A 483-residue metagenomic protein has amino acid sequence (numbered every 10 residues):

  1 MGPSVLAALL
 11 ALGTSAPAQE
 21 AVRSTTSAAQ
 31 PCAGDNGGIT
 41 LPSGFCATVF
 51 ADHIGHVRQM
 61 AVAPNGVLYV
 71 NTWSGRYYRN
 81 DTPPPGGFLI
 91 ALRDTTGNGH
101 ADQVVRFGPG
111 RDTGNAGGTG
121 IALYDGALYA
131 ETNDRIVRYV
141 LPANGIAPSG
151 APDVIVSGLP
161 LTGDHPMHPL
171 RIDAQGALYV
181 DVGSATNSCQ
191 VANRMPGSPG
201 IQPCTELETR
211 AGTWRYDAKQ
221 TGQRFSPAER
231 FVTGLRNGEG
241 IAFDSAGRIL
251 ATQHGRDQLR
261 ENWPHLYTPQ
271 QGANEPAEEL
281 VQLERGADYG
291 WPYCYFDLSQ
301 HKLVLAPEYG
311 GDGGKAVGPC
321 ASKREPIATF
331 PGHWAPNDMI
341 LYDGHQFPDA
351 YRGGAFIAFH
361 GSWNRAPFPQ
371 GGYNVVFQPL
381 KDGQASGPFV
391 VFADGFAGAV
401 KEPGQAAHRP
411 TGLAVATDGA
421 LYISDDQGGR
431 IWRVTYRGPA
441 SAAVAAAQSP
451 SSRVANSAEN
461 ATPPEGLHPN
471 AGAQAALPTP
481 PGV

Functional and structural regions predicted by a protein language model:
A21-L41, M167, S184-S226, T233-N237 (+2 more regions): Beta-propeller domain segments
F50-I54, R106-T113, I155-T162, E229-G234 (+3 more regions): Surface loop/turn motifs at the tips and blade-to-blade linkers of beta-strand repeat domains
M60, T119-I121, L170, G238-I241 (+2 more regions): Hydrophobic core register within WD40 beta-propeller blades
A63-G66, L123-D125, I172-Q175, A242-A246 (+2 more regions): Residue-level detector of Asp-centered blade-edge/turn motifs that repeat once per structural unit in beta-propeller
V67-N71, A127-A130, A177-D181, R248-T252 (+2 more regions): Conserved beta-propeller blade signature
D81, G87-I90, R135-V137, G212-W214 (+3 more regions): A short loop-to-beta-strand structural motif that recurs across blades of beta-propeller domains
Q103-Y124, T132-D173, G200: Asp-box/WD-like beta-propeller blade repeats and closely related beta-sheet repeat scaffolds
A414-A447: Blade-level signature of beta-propeller repeat domains, shared across WD40, Kelch, NHL, RCC1 and BNR/Asp-box propellers
